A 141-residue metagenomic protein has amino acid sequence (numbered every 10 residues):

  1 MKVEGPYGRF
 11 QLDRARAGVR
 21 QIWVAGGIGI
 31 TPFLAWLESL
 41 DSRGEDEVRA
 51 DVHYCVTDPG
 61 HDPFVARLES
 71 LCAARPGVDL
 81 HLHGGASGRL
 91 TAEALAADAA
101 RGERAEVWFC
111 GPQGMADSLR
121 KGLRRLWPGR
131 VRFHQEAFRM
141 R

Functional and structural regions predicted by a protein language model:
M1-R141: FNR/FR-type flavoprotein reductase catalytic core
